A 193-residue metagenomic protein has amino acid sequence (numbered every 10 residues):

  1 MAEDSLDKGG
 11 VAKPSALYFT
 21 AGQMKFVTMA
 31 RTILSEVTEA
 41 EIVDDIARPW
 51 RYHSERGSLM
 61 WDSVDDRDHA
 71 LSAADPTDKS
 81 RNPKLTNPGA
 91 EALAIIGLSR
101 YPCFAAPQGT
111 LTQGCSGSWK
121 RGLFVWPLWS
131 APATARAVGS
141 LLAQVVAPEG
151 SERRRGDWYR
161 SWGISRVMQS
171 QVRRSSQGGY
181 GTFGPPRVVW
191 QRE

Functional and structural regions predicted by a protein language model:
M1-G57, V145-P185: N-terminal alpha-helical interaction blocks
K13-W50, V64-P107, G114: Extended amphipathic alpha-helical scaffold segments
S54, S80, G117-W119: A generic structural signal for short, non-catalytic loop/turn and secondary-structure boundary residues
E55-D62, D66: Individual transmembrane alpha-helices with interfacial aromatic-anchor signatures
L85, G89-A92, I96, R100 (+1 more regions): Elongated scaffolding segments in large macromolecular assemblies, built predominantly from amphipathic alpha-helices
